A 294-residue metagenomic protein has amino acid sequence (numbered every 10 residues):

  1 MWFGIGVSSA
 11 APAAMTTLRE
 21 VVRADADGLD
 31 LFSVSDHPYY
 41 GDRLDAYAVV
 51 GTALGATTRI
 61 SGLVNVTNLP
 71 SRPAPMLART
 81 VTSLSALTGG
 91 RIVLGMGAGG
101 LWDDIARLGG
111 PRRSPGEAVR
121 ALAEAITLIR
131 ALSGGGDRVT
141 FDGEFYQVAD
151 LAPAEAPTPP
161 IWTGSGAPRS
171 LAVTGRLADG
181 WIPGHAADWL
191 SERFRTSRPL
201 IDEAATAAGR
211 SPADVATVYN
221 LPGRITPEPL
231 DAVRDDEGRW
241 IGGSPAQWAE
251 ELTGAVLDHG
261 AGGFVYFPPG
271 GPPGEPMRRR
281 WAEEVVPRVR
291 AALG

Functional and structural regions predicted by a protein language model:
M1-G294: Active-site-adjacent structural elements that line small-molecule/cofactor binding pockets in enzymes
